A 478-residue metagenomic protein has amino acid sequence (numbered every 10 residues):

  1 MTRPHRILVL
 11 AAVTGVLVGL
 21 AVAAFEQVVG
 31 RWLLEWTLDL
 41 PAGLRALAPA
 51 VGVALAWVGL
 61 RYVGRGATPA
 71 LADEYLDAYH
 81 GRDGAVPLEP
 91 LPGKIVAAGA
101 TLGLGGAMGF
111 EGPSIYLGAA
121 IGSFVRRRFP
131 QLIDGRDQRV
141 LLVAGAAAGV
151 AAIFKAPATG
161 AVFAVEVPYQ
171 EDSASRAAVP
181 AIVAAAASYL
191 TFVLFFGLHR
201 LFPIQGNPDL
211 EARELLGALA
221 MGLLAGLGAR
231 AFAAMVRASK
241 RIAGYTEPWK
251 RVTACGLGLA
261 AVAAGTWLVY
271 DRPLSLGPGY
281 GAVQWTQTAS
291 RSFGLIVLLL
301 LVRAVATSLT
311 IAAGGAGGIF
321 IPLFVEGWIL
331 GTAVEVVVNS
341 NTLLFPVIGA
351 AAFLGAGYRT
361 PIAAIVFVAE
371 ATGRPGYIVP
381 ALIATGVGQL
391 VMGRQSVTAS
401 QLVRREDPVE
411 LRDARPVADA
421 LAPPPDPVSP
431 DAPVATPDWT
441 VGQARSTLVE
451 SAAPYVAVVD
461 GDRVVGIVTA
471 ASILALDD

Functional and structural regions predicted by a protein language model:
M1-D431, T436-D438, E450-V456, D460-G461 (+3 more regions): Alpha-helical transmembrane segments and immediately membrane-proximal extracytoplasmic
Q443-E450: Amphipathic alpha-helical regulatory segments at dimerization interfaces that relay allosteric signals between sensory
